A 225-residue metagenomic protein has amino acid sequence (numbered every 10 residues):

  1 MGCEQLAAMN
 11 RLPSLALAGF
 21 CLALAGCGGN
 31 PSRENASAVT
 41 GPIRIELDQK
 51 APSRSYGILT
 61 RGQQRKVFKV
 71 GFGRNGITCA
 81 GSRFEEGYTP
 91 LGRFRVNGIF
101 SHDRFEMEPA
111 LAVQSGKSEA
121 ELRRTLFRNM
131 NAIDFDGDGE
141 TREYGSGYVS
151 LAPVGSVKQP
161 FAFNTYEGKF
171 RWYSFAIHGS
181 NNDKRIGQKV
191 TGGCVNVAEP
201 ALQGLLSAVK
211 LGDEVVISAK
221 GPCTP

Functional and structural regions predicted by a protein language model:
L6-A16: Bacterial N-terminal signal peptides that target proteins for export
A25-G26: C-terminal motif of bacterial Sec signal peptides marking the signal peptidase cleavage site
G29-R33: Bacterial lipoprotein signal-peptidase II cleavage site
A36-L47, K69-E86, M130-F135, E199: N-terminal post-signal-peptidase region of extra-cytosolic proteins
T40-P42, P52-R54, R65, T89-R93 (+3 more regions): Extracytoplasmic
P52-F105: Glycine-rich catalytic cores of cysteine/serine-nucleophile enzymes that process amide/ester linkages in cell-envelope
E106-P225: Exported/periplasmic cell-wall-interacting domains
